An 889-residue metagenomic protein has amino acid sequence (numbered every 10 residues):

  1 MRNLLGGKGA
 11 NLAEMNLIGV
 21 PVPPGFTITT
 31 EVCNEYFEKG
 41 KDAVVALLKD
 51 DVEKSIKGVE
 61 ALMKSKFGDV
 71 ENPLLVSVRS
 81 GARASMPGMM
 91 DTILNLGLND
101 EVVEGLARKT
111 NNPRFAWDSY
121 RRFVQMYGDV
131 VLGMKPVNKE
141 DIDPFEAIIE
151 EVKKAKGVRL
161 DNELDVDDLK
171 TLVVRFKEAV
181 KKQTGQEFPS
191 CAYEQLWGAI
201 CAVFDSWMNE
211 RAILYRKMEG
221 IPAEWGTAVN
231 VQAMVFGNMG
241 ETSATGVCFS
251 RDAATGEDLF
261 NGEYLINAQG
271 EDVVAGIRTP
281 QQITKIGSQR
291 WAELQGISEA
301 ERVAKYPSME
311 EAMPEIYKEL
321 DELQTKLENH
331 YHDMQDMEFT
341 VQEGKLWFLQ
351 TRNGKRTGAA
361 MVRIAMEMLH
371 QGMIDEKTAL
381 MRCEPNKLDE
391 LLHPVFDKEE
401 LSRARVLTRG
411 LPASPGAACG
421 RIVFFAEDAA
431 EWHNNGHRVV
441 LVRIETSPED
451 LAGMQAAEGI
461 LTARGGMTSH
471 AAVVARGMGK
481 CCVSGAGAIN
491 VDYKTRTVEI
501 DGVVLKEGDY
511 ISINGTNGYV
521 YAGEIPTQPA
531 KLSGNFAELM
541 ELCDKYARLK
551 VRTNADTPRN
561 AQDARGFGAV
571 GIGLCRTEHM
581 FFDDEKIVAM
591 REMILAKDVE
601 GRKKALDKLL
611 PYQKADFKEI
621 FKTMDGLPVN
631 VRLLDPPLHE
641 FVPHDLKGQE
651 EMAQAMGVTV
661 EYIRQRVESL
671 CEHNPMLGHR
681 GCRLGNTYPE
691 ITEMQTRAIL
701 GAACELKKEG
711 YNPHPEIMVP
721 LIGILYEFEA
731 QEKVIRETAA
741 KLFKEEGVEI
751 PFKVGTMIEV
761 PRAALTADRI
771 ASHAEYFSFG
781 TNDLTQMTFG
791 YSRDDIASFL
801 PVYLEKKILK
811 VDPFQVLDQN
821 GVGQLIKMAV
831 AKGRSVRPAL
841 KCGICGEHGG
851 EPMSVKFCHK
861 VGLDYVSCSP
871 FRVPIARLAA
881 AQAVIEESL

Functional and structural regions predicted by a protein language model:
M1, S414-A456, V822-A839: C-terminal accessory/binding modules appended to enzymatic or scaffolding proteins
M1-A404, P412, H437-V440, S447-A452 (+10 more regions): Nucleotide/phosphate-binding sheet-loop regions of phosphoryl- and nucleotidyl-transfer enzymes
F26, A463-G465, S484-G487, C575 (+2 more regions): Short beta->alpha connector loops at strand-helix junctions that form conserved, small/polar/Pro-enriched
D50-K54, M218, L380-W432, R438-V439 (+5 more regions): Long, charged amphipathic helices and adjacent flexible linkers at domain junctions
R79, L532-N535, L542-L889: Conserved alpha/beta-domain cores
S250, A430-W432, L451, D501-V504: Short, surface-exposed secondary-structure edge patches
E458-R464, C482, G843: A short, small-residue-rich loop immediately preceding and capping a beta-strand
